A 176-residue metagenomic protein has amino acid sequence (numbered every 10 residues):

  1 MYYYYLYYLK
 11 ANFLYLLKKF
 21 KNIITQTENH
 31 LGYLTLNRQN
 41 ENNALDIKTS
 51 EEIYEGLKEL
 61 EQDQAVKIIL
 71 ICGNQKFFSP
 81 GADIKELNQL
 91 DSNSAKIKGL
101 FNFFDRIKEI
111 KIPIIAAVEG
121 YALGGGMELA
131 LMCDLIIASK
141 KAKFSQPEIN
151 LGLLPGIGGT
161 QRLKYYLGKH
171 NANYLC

Functional and structural regions predicted by a protein language model:
L9-N74: Conserved CoA-thioester-binding segment of acyl-CoA-metabolizing enzymes
N29, G73-Q75, A82, K140-A142 (+1 more regions): Short, small-residue-rich loop/turn micro-motifs
L34, I71, D83, L129-L131: Hydrophobic/aromatic residues within transmembrane alpha-helices of multi-pass small-molecule transporters
N37, A82, E119: Histidine-centered beta-alpha loop that forms part of the nucleotide-sugar donor binding/catalytic region in diverse
N42-N43, K85-N88, S145, N173: Nucleotide phosphate-binding site architecture
E51, K58, A65, G73-R106 (+2 more regions): Glycine- (often His-adjacent) and acidic-residue-rich active-site loop that binds/positions the CoA thioester
K108-C176: Crotonase-fold acyl-CoA enzyme core
